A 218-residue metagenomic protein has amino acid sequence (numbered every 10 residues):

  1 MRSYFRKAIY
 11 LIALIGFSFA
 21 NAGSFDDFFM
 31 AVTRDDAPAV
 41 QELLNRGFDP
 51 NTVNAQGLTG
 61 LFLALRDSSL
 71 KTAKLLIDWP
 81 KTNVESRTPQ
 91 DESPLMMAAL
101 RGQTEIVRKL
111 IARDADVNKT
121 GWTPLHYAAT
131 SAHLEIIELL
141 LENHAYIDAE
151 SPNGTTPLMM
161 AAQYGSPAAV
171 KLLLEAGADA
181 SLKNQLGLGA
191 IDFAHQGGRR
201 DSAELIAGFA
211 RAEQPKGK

Functional and structural regions predicted by a protein language model:
R2-F5, A20-F48, A55-L58, K74 (+2 more regions): Intrinsically disordered, low-complexity regulatory segments in ankyrin-centric signaling systems
I9-S18: Bacterial N-terminal signal peptides
N21-F28, N143, A176, Q185-L188 (+1 more regions): Ankyrin-repeat-protein effector appendages
M30-D35, L63-S69, M97-Q103, Y127-H133 (+2 more regions): Ankyrin repeat A-helix N-terminal signature
D36-L44, S69-D78, Q103-I111, H133-L141 (+2 more regions): Ankyrin repeat structural motif
P50, N83-V84, V117, I147 (+1 more regions): Ankyrin-repeat inter-repeat connecting loop/turn
N54, T88, N118-G121, S151 (+1 more regions): Ankyrin repeat boundary/linker residues
